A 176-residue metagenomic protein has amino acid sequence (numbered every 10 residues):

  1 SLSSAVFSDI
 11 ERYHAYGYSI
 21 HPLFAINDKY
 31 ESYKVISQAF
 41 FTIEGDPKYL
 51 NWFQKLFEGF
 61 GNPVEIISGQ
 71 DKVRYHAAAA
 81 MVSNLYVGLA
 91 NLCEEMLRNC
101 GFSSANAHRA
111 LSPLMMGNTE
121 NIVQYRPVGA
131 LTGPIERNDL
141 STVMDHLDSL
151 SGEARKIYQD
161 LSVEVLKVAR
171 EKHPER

Functional and structural regions predicted by a protein language model:
S1, G17-I20, G61, Y125 (+1 more regions): A generic, residue-level signal for flexible/boundary positions that often mark functional hotspots
S1-S32: Rossmann-like NAD(P)(H) cofactor-binding subdomain of soluble oxidoreductases
S3-F7, L50, V143: Short, well-ordered alpha-helical microsegments
S8, F24-N27, S37, H76 (+2 more regions): Generic, ordered loop/turn and secondary-structure boundary motif
H14-Y16, K29-V123: Internal alpha-helical scaffold of NAD(P)-dependent oxidoreductase catalytic cores
H21, H76, H146: Histidine-centered active-site/metal-ligand motif
H108-R176: NAD(P)-dependent Rossmann-like dehydrogenase/reductase catalytic/cofactor-binding core
